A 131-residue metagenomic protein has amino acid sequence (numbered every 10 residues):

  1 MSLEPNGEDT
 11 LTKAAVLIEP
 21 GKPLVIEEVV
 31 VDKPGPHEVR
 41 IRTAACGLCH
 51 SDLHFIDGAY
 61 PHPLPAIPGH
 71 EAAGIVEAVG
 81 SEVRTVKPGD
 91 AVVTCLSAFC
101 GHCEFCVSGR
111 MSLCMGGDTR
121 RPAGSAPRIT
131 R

Functional and structural regions predicted by a protein language model:
M1-T12: Basic/polar N-terminal segments that are highly enriched at the extreme N-terminus, encompassing both cleavable
L11-T12, H50, C100: A structure-centric signal for secondary-structure junctions around beta-strands
V16-P23: Extracellular beta-rich ligand/substrate-recognition surface
P23, G47-C49, A98, R120: Active-site/binding-pocket entry motifs
D32-C46, I56-V107, S112: Glycine-rich beta-strand-centered segment in the early N-terminal region that forms part of a ligand/cofactor-binding
S51-F55: Cytochrome P450 core scaffold surrounding the K-helix E-X-X-R motif and the conserved "meander" helix-loop region
C100-R131: NAD(P)H dinucleotide-binding glycine-rich loop of Rossmann-like/cofactor-binding domains, especially the beta1-alpha1
